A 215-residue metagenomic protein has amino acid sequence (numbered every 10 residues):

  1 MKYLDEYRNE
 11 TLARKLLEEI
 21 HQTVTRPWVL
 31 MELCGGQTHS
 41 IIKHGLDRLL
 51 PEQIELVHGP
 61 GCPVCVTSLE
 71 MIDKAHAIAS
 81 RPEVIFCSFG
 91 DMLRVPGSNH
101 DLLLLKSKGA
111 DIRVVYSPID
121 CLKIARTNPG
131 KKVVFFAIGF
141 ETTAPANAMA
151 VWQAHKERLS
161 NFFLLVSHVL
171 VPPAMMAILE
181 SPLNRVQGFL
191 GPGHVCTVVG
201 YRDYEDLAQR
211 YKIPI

Functional and structural regions predicted by a protein language model:
M1-G130, A144, K156-E157, L165 (+1 more regions): Metallocofactor- and cofactor-centric catalytic cores in central/energy metabolism, strongly enriched
E55-L56, K132, F163, G188 (+1 more regions): Structural preference for beta-strand elements that scaffold enzyme active sites
L105, N128-K131, L183-Q187, A208-K212: Acidic/polar active-site rim loop that often engages polyanionic ligands
C121-F136, P145-K156, A177, R202 (+1 more regions): Internal, conserved structured core segments that host functional sites
Q153-P182, Q187-G191: Class I SAM-dependent methyltransferase SAM-binding "motif I" and its flanking Rossmann-like core
V186-I215: A conserved active-site cap/scaffold subdomain adjacent to cofactor or substrate pockets
